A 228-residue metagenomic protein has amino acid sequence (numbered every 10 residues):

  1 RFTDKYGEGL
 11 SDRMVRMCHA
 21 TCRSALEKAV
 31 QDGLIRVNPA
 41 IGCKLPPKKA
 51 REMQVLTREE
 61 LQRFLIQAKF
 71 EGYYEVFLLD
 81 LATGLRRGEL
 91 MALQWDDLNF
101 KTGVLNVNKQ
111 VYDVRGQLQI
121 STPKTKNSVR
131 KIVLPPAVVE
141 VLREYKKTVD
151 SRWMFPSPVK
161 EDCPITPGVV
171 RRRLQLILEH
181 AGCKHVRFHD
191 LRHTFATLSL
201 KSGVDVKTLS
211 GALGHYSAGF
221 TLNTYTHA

Functional and structural regions predicted by a protein language model:
R1-E52, I66-Q67: N-terminal core-binding DNA-recognition domain of tyrosine recombinases/integrases
R13, Q31, L78, A82-E89 (+3 more regions): C-terminal catalytic core of tyrosine-transesterase DNA break-rejoin enzymes
C18, L61, G72-Y74, P167 (+2 more regions): Short, leucine-enriched amphipathic alpha-helices that occur as contiguous helical runs
R36-V37, Q110, R130-I132, P136-R173 (+1 more regions): Major-groove DNA-contacting interfaces characterized by cationic-aromatic clusters
G42-Q54, R58-Q62, T83, A92-K147: Conserved tyrosine-mediated DNA breakage-rejoining catalytic core shared by Y-recombinases
P47, V55, V111, L213-A228: Catalytic-site neighborhood detector that most strongly recognizes the C-terminal catalytic loop/helix of tyrosine
M53, Q119-V129, P156-T166, G182-D190 (+2 more regions): Short, contiguous acidic/charged loop-to-helix segments that flank catalytic cores in large enzymes
A68-L78: Conserved catalytic core of the tyrosine transesterase superfamily
